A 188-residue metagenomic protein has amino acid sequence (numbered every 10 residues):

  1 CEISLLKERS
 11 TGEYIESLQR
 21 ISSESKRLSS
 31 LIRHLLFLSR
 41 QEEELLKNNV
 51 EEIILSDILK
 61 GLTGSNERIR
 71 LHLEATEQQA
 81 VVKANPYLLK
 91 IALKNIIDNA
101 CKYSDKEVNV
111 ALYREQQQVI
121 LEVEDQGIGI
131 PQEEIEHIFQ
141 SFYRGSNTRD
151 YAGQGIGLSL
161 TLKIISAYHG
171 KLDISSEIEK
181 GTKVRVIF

Functional and structural regions predicted by a protein language model:
R9, E13, E43-N48, V81-A84: Conserved micro-motifs of the catalytic ATP-binding
S23-L28: Short alpha-helical segment of the dimerization/phosphotransfer core of two-component systems
E51, H72-K83, Q116: Conserved catalytic submotifs in the C-terminal HATPase_c
K106, G170-K171: Conserved glycine-rich
E107-Q117: Short beta-strand/loop element within the Bergerat-fold HATPase_c
D125: Acidic ATP/Mg2+-coordinating residue in the GHKL
I130-F142: Short conserved segment of the HATPase_c
